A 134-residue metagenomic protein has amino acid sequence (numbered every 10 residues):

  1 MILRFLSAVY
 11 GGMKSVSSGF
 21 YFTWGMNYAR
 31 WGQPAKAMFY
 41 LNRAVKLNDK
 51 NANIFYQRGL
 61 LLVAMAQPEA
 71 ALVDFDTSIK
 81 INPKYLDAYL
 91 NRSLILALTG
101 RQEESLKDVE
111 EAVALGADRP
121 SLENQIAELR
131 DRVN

Functional and structural regions predicted by a protein language model:
M1-N134: Alpha-helical tetratricopeptide repeat
